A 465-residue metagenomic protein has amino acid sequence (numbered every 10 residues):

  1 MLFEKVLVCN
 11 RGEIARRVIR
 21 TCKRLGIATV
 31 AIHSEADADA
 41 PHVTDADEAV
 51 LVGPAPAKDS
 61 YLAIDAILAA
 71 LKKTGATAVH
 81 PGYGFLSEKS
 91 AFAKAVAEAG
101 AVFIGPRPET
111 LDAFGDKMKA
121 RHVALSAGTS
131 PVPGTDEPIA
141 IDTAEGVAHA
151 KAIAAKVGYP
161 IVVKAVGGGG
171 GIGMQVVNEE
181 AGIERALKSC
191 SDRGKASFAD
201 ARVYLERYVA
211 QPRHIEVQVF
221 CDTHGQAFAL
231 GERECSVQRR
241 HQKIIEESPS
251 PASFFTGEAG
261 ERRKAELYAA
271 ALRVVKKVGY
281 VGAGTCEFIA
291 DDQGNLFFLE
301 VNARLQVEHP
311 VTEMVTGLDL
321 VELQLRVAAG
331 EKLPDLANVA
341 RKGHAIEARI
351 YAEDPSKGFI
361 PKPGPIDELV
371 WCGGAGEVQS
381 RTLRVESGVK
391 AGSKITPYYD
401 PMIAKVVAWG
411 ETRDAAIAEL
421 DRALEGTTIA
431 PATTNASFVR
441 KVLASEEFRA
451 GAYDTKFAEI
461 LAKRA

Functional and structural regions predicted by a protein language model:
M1-A127, D136-A152, A415: ATP-binding N-terminal substructure of ATP-dependent carboxylate-amine bond-forming enzymes
L2, L7-T29, H33-E35, A49 (+9 more regions): ATP-dependent carboxylate activation and anion-phosphoryl transfer catalytic cores that bind Mg-ATP to form
V132: Post-transcriptional modification and biogenesis factors for structured RNAs of the translation apparatus
I161: Short beta-strand/loop motifs in extracellular/secreted proteins, especially within beta-sandwich accessory domains
